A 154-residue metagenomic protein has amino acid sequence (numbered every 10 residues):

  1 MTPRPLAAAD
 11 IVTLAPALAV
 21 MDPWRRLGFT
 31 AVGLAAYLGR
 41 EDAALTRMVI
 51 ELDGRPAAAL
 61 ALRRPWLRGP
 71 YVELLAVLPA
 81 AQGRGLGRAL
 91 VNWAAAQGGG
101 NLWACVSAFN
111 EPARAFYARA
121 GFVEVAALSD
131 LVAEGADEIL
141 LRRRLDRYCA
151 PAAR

Functional and structural regions predicted by a protein language model:
M1-V12, D146-R154: Conserved N-terminal entry element of GNAT/NAT acetyltransferase domains
P5-P79, R88-W93, Q97: Acetyl-CoA-dependent GNAT
L75-Q82, V106-F109: A short, internal acetyl-CoA/4′-phosphopantetheine-binding micro-motif in the GNAT/acyltransferase core
G85: Glycine-rich phosphate-binding loop
V91, Q97-A108: Conserved GNAT acetyl-CoA-binding A-motif
A104-A115, D130-A136: Conserved beta-strand-loop-alpha-helix junction that forms the acyl-donor binding cleft
Y117, F122: Conserved active-site tyrosine of GNAT-family acetyltransferases
D130-R154: Terminal substrate-recognition subdomain of acyl/acetyltransferases
